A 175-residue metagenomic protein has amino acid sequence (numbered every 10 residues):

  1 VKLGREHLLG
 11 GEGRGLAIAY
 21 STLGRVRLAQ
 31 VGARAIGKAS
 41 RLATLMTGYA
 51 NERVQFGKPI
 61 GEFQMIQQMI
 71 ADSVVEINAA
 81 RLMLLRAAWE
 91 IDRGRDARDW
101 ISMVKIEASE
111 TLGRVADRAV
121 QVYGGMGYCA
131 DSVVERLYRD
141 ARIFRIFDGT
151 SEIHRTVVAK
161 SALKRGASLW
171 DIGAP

Functional and structural regions predicted by a protein language model:
V1-A79, F144, T156, K160 (+1 more regions): Glycine-rich beta->alpha junctions and the first turn(s) of the following alpha-helix
E12, A17, P59, D96 (+2 more regions): Gly/Ser/Thr-rich beta-alpha loop segments that engage phosphate groups in nucleotides
A39, I70, A80, A108 (+4 more regions): Hydrophobic, well-ordered secondary-structure elements that form the walls of internal hydrophobic environments
T47, N51-K58, V74-E107, V120-Y128: C-terminal helix-coil-helix/basic helical segment that borders enzyme active sites and/or dimer interfaces and provides
E62-I66, R98-I106, G127-I143: Charge-rich, acidic-biased intrinsically disordered regions
V115-A116: Transmembrane alpha-helical segments that form the membrane-embedded catalytic/substrate-channel core of multi-pass
Y123-P175: Glycine-rich phosphate/cofactor-binding loops in nucleotide/flavin-utilizing enzymes
